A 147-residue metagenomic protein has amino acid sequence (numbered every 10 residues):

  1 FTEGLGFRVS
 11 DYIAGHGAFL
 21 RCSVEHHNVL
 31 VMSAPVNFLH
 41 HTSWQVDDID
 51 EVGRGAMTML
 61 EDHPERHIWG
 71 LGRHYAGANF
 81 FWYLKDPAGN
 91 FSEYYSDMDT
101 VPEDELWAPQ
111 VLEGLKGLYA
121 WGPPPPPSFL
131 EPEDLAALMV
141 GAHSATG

Functional and structural regions predicted by a protein language model:
F1-H27: Core segments of cupin and vicinal oxygen chelate
S10-I13, M32-S33, R73: Short beta-strand
L20-V24, A34, K85-P87: Active-site beta-strand termini and strand-to-loop segments that position acidic
H26-L30, N90: Short, charged/polar, Gly/Pro-enriched secondary-structure boundary elements
H27, V36, H74: His-enriched metal-coordination microenvironments in redox/metal-binding proteins
A34-V36, D99: A short, sequence-level motif marking secondary-structure junctions
F38-T42: Short amphipathic alpha-helical segments
W44-G147: Vicinal oxygen chelate
